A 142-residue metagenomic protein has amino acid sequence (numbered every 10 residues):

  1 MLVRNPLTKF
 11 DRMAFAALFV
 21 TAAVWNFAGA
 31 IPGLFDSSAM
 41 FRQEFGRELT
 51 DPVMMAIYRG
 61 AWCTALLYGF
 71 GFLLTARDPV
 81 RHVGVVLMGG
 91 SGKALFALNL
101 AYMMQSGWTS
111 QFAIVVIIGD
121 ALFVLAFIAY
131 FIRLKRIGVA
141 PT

Functional and structural regions predicted by a protein language model:
L2-R12, P32-Y58, I137: Interfacial loop at the N-terminal end of multi-pass membrane proteins
T8-V24, H82-L87: Interfacial segments of alpha-helical transmembrane regions
T21-L34, P52-R77, G90-A94: Core segments of alpha-helical transmembrane spans in multipass integral membrane proteins
L34, L73, A101-M104, I128-F131: Membrane-embedded alpha-helical segments of multi-pass transporters/permeases
F45-E48, G84, W108-G119: Non-cytosolic membrane-interface motifs at loop->transmembrane helix junctions
V85-L100: Hydrophobic alpha-helical membrane segments
A97-V115, I132: Membrane-helix boundary connector in multi-pass membrane proteins
L122-T142: Membrane-water interface at the C-terminal end of transmembrane alpha helices
